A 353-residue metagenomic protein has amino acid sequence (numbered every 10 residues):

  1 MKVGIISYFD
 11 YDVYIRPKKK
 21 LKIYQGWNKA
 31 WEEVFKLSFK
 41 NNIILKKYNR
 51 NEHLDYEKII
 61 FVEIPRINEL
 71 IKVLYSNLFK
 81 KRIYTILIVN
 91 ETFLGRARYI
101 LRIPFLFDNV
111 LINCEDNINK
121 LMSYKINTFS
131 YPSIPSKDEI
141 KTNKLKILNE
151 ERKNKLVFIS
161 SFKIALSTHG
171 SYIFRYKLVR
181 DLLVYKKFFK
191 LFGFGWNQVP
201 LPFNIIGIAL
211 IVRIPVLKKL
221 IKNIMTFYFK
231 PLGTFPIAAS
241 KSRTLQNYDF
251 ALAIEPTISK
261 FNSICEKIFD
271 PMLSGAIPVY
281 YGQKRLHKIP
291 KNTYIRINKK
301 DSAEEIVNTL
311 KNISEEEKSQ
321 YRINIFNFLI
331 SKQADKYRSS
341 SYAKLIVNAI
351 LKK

Functional and structural regions predicted by a protein language model:
K2-N77, K81-R82, L87-I295, E317 (+2 more regions): Nucleotide-sugar donor-binding catalytic core of glycosyltransferases
F174, E305, Y321-N324: Short amphipathic alpha-helical coupling segments at ligand-binding clamshell hinges and other catalytic/signaling
K288, T293-T309: Change "using UDP/GDP/dTDP sugars" to "using nucleotide sugars
S302-S314, A343-N348: Two-component system phosphotransfer/interaction surface
K311-L329: Conserved donor-nucleotide binding/catalytic region of nucleotide-linked donor-dependent transferases
I325-S339: Ligand-binding clefts/hinges and TM-proximal coupling segments of bilobed small-molecule sensing domains
